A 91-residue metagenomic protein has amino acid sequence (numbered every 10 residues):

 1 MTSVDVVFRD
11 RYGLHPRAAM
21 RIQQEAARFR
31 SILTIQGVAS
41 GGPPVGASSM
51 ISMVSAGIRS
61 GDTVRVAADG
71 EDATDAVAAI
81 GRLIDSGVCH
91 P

Functional and structural regions predicted by a protein language model:
M1-D10: Short amphipathic
V4, A47, V66-A68: Long, contiguous secondary-structure blocks with strong helical propensity
V4, S31-L33, D62-V64: Conserved beta-strand core positions
R9-I58: Compact, glycine-rich, soluble single-domain proteins
S55-P91: C-terminal structural segments of small proteins and small subunits
